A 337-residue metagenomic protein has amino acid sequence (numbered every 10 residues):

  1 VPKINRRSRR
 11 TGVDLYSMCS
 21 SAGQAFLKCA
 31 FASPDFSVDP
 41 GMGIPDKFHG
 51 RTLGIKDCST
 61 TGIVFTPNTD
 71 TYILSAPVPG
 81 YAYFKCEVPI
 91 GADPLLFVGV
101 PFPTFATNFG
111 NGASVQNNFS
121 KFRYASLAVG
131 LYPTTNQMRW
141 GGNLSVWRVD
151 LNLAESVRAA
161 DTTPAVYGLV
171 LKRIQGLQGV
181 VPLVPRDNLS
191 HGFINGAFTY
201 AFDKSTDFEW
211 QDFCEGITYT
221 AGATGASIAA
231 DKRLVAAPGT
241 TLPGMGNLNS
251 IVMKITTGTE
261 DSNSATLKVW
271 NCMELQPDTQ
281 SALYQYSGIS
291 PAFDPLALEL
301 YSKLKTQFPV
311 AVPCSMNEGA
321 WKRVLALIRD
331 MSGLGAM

Functional and structural regions predicted by a protein language model:
V1-M337: Capsid-like jelly-roll
